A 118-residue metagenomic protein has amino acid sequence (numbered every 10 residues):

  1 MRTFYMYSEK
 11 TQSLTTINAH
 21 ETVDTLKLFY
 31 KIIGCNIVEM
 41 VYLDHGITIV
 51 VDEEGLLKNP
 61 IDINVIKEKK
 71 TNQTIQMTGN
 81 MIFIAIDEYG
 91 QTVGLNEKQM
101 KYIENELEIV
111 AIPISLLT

Functional and structural regions predicted by a protein language model:
M1-T118: Domain-length accessory/inserted modules outside core catalytic folds
